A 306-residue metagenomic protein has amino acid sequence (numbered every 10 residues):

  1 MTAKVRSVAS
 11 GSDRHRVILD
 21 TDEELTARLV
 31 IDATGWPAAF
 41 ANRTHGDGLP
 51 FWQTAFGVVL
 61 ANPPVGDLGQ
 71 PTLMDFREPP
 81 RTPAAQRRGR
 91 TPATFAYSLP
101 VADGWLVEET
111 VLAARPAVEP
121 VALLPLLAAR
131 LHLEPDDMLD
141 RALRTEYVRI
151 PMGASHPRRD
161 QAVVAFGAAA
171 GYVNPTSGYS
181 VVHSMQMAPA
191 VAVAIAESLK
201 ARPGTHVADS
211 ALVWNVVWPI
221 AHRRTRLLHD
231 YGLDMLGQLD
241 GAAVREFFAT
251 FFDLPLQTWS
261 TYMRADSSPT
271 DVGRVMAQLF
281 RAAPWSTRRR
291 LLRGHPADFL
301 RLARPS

Functional and structural regions predicted by a protein language model:
M1-D140, I150-R158, G171: Predominantly flavin-linked oxidoreductase catalytic cores and closely associated redox partners
P79-T82, Q86, R90, Y147-F166 (+5 more regions): FAD-binding beta-loop-beta segment adjacent to the flavin cofactor pocket
L112-R115, E119, T176-Y179, L236: Conserved aromatic-histidine-acidic binding/catalytic patches
A122, H183-Q186, L239-A243: Generic recognition of short, well-ordered alpha-helical interface segments
A142-T145: Conserved S-adenosyl-L-methionine
G153-R226: Conserved mid-domain beta->alpha element of the FAD-binding
V193-S306: Long, low-complexity C-terminal extensions of enzymes
